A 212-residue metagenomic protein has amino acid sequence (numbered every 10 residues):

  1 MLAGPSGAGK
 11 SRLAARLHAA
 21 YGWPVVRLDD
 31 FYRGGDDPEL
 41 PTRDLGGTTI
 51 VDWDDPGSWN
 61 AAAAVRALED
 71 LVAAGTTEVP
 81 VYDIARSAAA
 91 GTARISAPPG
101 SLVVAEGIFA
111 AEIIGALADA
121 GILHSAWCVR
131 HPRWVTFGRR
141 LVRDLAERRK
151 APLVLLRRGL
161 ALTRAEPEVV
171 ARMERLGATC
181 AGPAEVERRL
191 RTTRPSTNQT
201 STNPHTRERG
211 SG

Functional and structural regions predicted by a protein language model:
L2: Hydrophobic anchor at the beta1->P-loop junction of P-loop NTPases
S6: The conserved Walker
K10: Conserved lysine of the Walker
L13, L17: Hydrophobic positions on the alpha1 helix immediately C-terminal to the Walker A/P-loop
W23-R27, A126-C128, C180-A181: Conserved beta-strand scaffold positions in the cores of enzyme catalytic domains, especially in NTP/NDP-utilizing
P24-R33, P38-R86: Conserved nucleotide-sensing/catalytic segment adjacent to the nucleotide-binding pocket in NTP-handling enzymes
A90-R149: ATP-dependent NMP and nucleoside kinases share a basic, alpha-helical "lid"
P98-P99, V142, A161-G212: NTP-dependent small-molecule kinase module
